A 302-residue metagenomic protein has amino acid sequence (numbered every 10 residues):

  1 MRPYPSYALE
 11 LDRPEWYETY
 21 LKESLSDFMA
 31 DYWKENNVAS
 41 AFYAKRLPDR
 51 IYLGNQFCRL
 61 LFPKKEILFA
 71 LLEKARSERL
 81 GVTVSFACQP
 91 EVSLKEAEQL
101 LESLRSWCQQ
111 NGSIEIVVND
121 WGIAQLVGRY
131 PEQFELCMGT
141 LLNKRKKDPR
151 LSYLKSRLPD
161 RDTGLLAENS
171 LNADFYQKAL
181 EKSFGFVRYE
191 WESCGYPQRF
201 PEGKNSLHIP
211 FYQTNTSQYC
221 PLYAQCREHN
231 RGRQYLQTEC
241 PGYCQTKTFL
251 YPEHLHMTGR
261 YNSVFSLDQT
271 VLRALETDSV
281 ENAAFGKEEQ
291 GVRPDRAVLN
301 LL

Functional and structural regions predicted by a protein language model:
M1-L71, S77-L302: Active-site pocket-lining/capping segments in soluble small-molecule metabolic enzymes
